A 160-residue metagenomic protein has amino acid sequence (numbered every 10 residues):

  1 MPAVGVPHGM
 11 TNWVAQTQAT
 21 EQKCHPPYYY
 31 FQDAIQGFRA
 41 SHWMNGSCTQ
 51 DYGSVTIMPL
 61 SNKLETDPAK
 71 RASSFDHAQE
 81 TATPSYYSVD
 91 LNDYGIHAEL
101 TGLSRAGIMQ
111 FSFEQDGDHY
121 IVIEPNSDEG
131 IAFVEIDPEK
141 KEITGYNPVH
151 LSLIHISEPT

Functional and structural regions predicted by a protein language model:
M1-S157: Accessory carbohydrate-recognition regions in carbohydrate-active enzymes
